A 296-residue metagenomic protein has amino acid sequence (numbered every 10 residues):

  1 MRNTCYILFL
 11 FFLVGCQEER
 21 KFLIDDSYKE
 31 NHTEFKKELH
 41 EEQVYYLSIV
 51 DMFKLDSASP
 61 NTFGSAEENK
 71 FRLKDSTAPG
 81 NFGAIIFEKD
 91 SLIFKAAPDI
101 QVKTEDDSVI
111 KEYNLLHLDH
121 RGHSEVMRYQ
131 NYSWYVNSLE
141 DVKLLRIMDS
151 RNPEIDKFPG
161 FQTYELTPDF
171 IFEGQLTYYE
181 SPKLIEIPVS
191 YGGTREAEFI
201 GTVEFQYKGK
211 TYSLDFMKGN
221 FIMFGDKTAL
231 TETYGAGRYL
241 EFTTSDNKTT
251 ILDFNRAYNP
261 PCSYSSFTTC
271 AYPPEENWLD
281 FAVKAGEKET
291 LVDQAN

Functional and structural regions predicted by a protein language model:
R2-L8: Sec-dependent signal peptide recognition, specifically the positively charged N-region followed immediately by
F12-G15: C-terminal motif of bacterial Sec signal peptides marking the signal peptidase cleavage site
Q17-E19: Bacterial signal peptide processing site
S27, N31-T77, F224-T228: N-terminal beta-hairpin/loop module of FHA
L55-G122, E241: Forkhead-associated
R128-R195: Surface-exposed beta-loop interaction hotspot
E173-A229, Y234: Flexible, glycine-rich surface segments
T231-N255, N259-P261: C-terminal soluble interaction/assembly domains
